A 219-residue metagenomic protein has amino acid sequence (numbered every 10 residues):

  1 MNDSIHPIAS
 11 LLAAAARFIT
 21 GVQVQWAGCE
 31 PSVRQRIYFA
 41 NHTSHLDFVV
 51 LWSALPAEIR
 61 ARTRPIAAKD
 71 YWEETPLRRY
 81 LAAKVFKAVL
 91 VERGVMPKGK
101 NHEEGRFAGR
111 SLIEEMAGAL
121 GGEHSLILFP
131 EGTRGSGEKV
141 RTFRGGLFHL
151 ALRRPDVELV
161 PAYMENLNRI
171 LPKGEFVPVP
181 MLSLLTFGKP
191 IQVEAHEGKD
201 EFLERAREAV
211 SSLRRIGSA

Functional and structural regions predicted by a protein language model:
M1-G21, E74-K87, R110, E175-P180: Alpha-helical membrane-targeting segments
I5, L11-S44: Helix-to-loop junction immediately C-terminal to a conserved catalytic motif
S32-H102: Catalytic core of membrane glycerolipid acyltransferases/transacylases, capturing the structured, soluble-facing
Q35-I37, E123-F129: Residue-level preference for the first positions of well-ordered beta-strands
H42-S44, E131-R134: Short glycine-rich anion-binding loops that position phosphate/pyrophosphate groups of nucleotides and phosphorylated
Y80, S125, S136-G198: A cross-family acyltransferase "interaction/gating" segment
K100-E103, I113-E114, G118, S183-A206 (+1 more regions): A charged, well-structured terminal subsegment
G109-I113, F143-R144: Amphipathic coiled-coil/heptad-repeat helices and related helical stalk/stem segments that mediate oligomerization
